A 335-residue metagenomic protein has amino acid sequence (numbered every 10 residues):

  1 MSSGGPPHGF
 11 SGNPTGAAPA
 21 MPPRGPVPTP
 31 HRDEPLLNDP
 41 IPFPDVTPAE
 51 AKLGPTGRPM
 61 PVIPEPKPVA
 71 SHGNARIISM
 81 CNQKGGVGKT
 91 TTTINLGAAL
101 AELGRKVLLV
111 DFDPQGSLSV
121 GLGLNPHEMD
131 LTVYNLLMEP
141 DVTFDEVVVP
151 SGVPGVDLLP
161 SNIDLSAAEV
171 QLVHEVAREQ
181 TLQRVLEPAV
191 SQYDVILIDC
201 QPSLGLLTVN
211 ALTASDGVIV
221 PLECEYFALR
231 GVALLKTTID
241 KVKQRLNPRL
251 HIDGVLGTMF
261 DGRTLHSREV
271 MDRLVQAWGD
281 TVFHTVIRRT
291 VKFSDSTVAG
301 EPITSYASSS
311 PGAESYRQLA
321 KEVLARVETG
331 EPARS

Functional and structural regions predicted by a protein language model:
M1-S335: P-loop NTP-binding core
